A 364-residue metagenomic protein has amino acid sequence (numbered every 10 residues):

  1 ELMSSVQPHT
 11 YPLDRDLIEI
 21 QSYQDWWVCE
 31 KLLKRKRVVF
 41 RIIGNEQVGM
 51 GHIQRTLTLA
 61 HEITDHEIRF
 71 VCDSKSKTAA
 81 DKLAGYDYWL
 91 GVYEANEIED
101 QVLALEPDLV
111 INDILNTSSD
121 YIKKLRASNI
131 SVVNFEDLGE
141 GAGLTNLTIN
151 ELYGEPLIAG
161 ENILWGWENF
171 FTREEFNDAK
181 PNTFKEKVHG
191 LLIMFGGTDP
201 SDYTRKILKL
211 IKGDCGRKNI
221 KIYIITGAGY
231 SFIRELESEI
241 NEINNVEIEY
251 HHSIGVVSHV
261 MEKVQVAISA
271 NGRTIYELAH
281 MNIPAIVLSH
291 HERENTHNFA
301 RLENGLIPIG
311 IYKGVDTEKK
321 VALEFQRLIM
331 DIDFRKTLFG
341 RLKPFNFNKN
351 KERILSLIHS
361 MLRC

Functional and structural regions predicted by a protein language model:
S4, Y11-E30, L144-D202, G229 (+1 more regions): A nucleotide-sugar donor-handling region in carbohydrate enzymes
S22, F347-C364: C-terminal alpha-helical cap of glycosyltransferases
R35-Q47: Nucleotide-activated donor-dependent transferases that construct or modify glycoconjugates
N45-Q47, R55, H61-E62, C72-A159 (+1 more regions): Active-site and donor-binding regions of nucleotide-sugar-utilizing enzymes
S76, E186-K263: Donor-nucleotide binding loops and adjacent catalytic segments primarily of GT-B fold Leloir glycosyltransferases
E262-T274: Acidic donor-binding loop of glycosyltransferase active sites
I275-K320: Catalytic binding pocket for nucleotide-activated donors in carbohydrate/polymer assembly enzymes
R327, F334-N348: A short, well-ordered alpha-helix in the C-terminal region of glycosyltransferases
